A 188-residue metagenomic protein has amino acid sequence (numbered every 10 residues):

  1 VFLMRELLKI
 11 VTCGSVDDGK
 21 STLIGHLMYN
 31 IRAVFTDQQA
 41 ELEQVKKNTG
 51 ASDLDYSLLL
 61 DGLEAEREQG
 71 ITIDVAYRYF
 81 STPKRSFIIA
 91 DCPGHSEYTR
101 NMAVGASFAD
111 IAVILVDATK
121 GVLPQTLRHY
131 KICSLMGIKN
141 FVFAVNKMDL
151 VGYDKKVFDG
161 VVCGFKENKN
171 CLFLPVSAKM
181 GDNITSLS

Functional and structural regions predicted by a protein language model:
F2-R100, A109: P-loop NTPase switch module centered on the Walker A-proximal segment
D17, L23, L42, G70 (+8 more regions): Residue-level signature of catalytic and energy-coupling elements of molecular machines, predominantly ATP/GTP-dependent
K20, G121, D182-N183: Flexible loop/turn segments at secondary-structure boundaries
S21-I24, F141-M148, N170-C171: Acidic/polar active-site rim loop that often engages polyanionic ligands
G25, Y29, D37-A40, Q44 (+8 more regions): Solvent-exposed alpha-helical segments within well-ordered globular domains of core cellular machineries
R85-F87, C92-E97, A106-R128, L135-D159: Conserved Switch II/interswitch segment of TRAFAC-class P-loop GTPases
D149-S188: Canonical P-loop GTPase G-domain recognition
